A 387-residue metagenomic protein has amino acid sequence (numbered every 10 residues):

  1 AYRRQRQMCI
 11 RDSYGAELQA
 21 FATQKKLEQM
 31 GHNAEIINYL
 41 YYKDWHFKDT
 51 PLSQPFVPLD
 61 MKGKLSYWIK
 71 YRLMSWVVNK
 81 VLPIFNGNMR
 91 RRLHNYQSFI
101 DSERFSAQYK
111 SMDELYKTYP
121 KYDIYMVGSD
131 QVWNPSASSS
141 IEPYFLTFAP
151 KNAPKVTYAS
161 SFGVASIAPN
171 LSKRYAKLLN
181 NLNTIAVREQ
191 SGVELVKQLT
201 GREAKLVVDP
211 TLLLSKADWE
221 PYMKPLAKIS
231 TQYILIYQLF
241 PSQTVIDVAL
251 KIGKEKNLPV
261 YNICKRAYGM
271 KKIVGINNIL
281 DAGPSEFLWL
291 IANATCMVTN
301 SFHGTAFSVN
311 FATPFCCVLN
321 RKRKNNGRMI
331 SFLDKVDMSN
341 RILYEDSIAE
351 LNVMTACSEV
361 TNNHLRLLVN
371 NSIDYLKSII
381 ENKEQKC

Functional and structural regions predicted by a protein language model:
A1-I10: Single conserved hydrophobic/aromatic residue that forms the stacking wall/gate of nucleotide- or nucleobase-binding
Y39-A107: Membrane-proximal basic amphipathic "stem/tether" segments
V156-G163, V196, V245-A282, Y344-N352: Catalytic donor nucleotide-activated moiety binding site of glycosyltransferases and closely related
P169-T184: Membrane-proximal helix-turn-helix segments that form the acceptor-binding/catalytic region of lipid-linked
L182-E189, V298: A short beta-strand/loop micro-motif in the catalytic core of glycosyltransferases that engages the nucleotide-sugar
A204-L212, K216, K265-Y268, K272-V298: Donor nucleotide-activated moiety binding/catalytic core segment of transferases that use nucleotide-activated donors
L290-S331: A donor-sugar binding/catalytic signature common to diverse glycosyltransferases and related nucleotide-sugar
D334-C387: Leloir-type glycosyltransferase catalytic cores
